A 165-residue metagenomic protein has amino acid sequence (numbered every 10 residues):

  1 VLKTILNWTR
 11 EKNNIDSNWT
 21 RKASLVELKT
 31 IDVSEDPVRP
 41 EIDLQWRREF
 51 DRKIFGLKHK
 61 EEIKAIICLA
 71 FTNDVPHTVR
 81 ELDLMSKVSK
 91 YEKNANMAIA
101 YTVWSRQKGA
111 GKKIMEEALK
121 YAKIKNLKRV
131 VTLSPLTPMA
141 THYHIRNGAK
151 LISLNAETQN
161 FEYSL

Functional and structural regions predicted by a protein language model:
V1-E49, I54-H59, I63: Short amphipathic alpha-helix that is part of the acyltransferase structural core
R52, A95, I124-L127: Short, high-confidence coil segments that cap the C-terminus of an alpha-helix and link into the following beta-strand
C68-I99: Conserved acyl-donor/pantetheine-binding loop and adjacent beta-alpha core of acyl/acetyltransferases and related
A98-A110: A short, internal acetyl-CoA/4′-phosphopantetheine-binding micro-motif in the GNAT/acyltransferase core
Q107-A122: Conserved acetyl-CoA-binding loop-helix of GNAT-fold acetyltransferases
V131-H142: Conserved beta-strand-loop-alpha-helix junction that forms the acyl-donor binding cleft
L133, I145, K150-Y163: Conserved catalytic-core motifs of GNAT/GCN5-like acyltransferases
